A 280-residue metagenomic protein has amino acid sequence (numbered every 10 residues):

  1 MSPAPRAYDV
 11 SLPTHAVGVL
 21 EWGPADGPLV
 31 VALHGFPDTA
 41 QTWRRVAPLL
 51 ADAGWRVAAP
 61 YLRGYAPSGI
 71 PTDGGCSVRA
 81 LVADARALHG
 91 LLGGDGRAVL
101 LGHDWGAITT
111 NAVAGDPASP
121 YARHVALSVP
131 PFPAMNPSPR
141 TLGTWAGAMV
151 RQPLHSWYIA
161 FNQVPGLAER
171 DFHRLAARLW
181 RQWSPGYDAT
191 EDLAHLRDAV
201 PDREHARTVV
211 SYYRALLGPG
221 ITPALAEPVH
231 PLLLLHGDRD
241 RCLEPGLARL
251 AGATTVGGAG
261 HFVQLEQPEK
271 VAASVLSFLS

Functional and structural regions predicted by a protein language model:
M1-L29, D52-W55, S280: Alpha/beta-hydrolase fold catalytic core
S2-R6, T14-V17, Q41-T42, A58 (+4 more regions): Flexible "cap/lid" subdomain of the alpha/beta-hydrolase fold that forms the substrate-access gate
L20-G69: Conserved HGGG/HGGXW glycine-rich cap/lid loop of the alpha/beta-hydrolase fold
P24, R239, G258: Residues that form or immediately flank small-molecule/cofactor binding pockets and catalytic motifs
L33, L235, V256-A259: Short hydrophobic "strand-cap" motifs at the C-terminus of beta-strands
A259-P268, A272: Catalytic histidine-centered segment of alpha/beta-hydrolase-like enzymes
